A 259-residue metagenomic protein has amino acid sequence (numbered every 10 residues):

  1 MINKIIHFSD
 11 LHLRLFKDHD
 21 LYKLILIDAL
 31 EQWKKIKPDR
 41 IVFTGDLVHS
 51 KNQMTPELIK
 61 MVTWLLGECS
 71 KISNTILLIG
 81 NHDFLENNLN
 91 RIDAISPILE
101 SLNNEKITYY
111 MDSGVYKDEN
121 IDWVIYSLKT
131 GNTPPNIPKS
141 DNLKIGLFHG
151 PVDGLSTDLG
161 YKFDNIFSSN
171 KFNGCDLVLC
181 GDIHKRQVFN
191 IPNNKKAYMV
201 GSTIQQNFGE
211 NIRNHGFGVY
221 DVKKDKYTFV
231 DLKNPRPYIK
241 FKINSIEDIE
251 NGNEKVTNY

Functional and structural regions predicted by a protein language model:
I2-K4, L11, L15-V115, K171: Core catalytic region of metal-dependent phosphoesterases/phosphodiesterases, especially metallo-beta-lactamase-like
N3-I5, R40, I121-D122, L143-I145 (+1 more regions): Structural motif
I6, D122-V124, G218, P237: Conserved beta-strand elements of the Class I
D10, I41, D46, V62 (+6 more regions): Divalent metal-coordination and catalytic microenvironments
H12-F16, H49-N52, L78-I92, Y116 (+4 more regions): Active-site environment of divalent metal-dependent phosphoester hydrolases
D83-N170, V200-T203: Conserved catalytic scaffold of divalent metal-dependent phosphoesterases
Y116, A197-N258: Binuclear metal-dependent phosphoesterase catalytic core
D158-K226: Conserved beta-sheet core of the metallophosphoesterase superfamily
